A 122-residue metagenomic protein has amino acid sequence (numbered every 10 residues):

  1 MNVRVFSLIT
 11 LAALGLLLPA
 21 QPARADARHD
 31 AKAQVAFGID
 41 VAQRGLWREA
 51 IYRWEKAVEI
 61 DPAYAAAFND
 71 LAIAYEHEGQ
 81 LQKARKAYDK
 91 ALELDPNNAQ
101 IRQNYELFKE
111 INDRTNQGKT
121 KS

Functional and structural regions predicted by a protein language model:
A31-K32, A65-A66, A99-Q100: Helix-start (N-cap) detector for alpha-helical repeat units in TPR-like alpha-solenoids, especially tetratricopeptide
Q43-R44, H77-E78, L107-R114: Register position in tetratricopeptide repeats
K56-E59, L92-E93: Conserved structural position within tetratricopeptide repeats
